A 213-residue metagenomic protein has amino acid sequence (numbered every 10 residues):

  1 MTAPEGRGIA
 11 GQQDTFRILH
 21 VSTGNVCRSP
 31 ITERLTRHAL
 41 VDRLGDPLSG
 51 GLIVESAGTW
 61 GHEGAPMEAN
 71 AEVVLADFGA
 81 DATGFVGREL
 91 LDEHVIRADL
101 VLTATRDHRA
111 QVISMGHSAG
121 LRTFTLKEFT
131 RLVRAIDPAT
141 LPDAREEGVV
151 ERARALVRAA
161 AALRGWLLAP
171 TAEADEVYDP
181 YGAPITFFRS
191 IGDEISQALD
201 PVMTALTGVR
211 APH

Functional and structural regions predicted by a protein language model:
M1-A98, R106-L121, T204-R210: Conserved active-site segments centered on acidic
T2-A10, I113-H213: Phosphate-binding/catalytic loops
